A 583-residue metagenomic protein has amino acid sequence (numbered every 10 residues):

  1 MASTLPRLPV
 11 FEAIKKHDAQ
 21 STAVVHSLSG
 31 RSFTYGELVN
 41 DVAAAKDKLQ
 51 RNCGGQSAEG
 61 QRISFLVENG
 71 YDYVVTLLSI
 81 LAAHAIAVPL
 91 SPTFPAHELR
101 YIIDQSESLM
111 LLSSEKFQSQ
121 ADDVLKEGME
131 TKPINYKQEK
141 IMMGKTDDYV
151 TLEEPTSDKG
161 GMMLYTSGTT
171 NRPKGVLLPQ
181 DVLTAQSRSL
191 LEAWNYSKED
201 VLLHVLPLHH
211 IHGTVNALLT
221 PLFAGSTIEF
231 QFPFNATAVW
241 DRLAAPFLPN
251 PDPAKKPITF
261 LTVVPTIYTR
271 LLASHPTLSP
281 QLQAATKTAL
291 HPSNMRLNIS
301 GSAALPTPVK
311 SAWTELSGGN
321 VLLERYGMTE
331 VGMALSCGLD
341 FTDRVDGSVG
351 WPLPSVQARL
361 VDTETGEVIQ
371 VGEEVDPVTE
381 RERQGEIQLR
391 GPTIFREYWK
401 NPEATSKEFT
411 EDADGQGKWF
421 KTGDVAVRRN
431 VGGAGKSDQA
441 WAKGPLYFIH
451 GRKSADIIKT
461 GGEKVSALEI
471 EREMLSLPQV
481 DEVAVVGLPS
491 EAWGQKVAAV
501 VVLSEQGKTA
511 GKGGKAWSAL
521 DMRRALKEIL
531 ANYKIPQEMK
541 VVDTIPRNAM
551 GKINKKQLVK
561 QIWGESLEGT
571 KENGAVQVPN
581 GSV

Functional and structural regions predicted by a protein language model:
M1-Q61, D104, P251-A254, R524 (+3 more regions): N-lobe entry segment of adenylate-forming
R31, K48-H97, V205, K464: Conserved AMP-binding/adenylate-forming
L78, A82-E153, A254-K255, E505: Structural core segment of the AMP-binding/adenylate-forming
I86, I103-E115, G161-L164, R172-T277 (+2 more regions): AMP-binding/adenylate-forming
I258-V263, L272-V345, Q357: Gly/Ser/Thr-rich phosphate-binding loop
P352-S355, E367-E411, E463-V465: Conserved ATP/PPi-binding loop(s) of AMP-dependent carboxylate-activating enzymes
G391, R396-E397, K407, G417-K418 (+1 more regions): AMP-binding/adenylate-forming catalytic core of the ANL superfamily
E528-I553, E572-P579: AMP-binding/adenylate-forming catalytic domain of the ANL superfamily
